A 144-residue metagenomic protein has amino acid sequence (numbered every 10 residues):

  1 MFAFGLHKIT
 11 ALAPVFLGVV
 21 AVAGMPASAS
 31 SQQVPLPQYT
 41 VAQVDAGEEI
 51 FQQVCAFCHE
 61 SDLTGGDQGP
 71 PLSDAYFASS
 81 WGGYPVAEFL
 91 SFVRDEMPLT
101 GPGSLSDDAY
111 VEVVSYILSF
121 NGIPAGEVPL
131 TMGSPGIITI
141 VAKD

Functional and structural regions predicted by a protein language model:
M1-K8: N-terminal secretory signal peptides that target proteins for export/translocation
A11-G24: Bacterial N-terminal signal peptides
A27-I50: Electrostatic cytochrome c docking/interface patches
V34, P102-D144: Flexible coil segments in periplasmic/lumen-exposed cytochrome c-class electron-transfer proteins
V41-V44, L63-D95: Gly/Gly-Pro-rich "capping" loops immediately C-terminal to redox-active cysteine motifs in periplasmic/lumenal
G47, F51-D62, V113, I117: The canonical Cys-X-X-Cys-His
